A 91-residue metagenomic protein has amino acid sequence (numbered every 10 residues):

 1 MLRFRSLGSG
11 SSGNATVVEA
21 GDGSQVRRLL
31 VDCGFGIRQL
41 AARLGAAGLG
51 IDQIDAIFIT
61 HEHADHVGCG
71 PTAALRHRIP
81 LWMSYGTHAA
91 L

Functional and structural regions predicted by a protein language model:
M1-A47: Conserved beta-strand hairpin/beta-sheet module of binuclear metal-dependent hydrolase folds, prominently
G36-M83: Active-site metal-binding motif and surrounding structural segment of the metallo-beta-lactamase
Y85-L91: Metallo-beta-lactamase
